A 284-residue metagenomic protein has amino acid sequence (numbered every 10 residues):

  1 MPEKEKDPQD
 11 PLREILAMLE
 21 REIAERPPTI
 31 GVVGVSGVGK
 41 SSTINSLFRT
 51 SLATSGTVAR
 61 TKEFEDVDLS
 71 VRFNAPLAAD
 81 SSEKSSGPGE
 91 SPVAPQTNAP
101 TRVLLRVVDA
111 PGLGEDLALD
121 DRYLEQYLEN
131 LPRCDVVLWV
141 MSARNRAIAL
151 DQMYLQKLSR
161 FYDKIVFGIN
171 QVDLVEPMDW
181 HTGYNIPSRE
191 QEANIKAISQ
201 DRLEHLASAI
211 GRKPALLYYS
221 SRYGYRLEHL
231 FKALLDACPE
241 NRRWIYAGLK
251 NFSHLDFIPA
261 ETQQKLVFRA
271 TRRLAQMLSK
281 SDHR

Functional and structural regions predicted by a protein language model:
M1-A110: Conserved G1/Walker A P-loop phosphate-binding module
L52, E115-D116, I148, E176-P177 (+1 more regions): Conserved protein kinase catalytic core
A79-V137, M141-K157: Switch II of P-loop NTPase G domains
V137-Q191, S199: Replace "adjacent to P-loop NTPase cores in ATP/GTP-dependent enzymes" with "adjacent to NTP-binding cores
D173-G248: Canonical P-loop GTPase G-domain recognition
Y219-R222, F231-R243, L249-R284: P-loop NTP-binding site
